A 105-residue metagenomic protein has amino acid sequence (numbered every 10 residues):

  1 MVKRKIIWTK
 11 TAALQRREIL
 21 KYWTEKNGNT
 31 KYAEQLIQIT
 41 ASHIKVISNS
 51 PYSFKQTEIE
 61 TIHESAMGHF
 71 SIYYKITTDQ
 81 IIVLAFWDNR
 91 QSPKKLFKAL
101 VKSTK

Functional and structural regions predicted by a protein language model:
M1-I62, S103-K105: Basic, Lys/Arg-enriched alpha-helical interface segments
S42, N49-I82, F86: Basic/aromatic recognition patch in beta-strand/loop cores that engages polyanionic ligands
K75-K105: Enriched for short, Lys/Arg-rich terminal
